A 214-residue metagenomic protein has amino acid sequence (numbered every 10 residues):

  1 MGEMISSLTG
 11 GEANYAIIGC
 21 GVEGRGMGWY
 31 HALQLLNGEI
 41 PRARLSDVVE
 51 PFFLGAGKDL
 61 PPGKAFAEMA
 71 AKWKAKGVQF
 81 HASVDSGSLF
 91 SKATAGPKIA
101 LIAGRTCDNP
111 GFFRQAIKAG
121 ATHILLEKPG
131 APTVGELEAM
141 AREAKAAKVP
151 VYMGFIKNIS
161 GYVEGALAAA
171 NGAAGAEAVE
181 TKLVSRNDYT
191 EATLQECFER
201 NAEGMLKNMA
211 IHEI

Functional and structural regions predicted by a protein language model:
M1-A75: N-terminal Rossmann-like dinucleotide-binding module
G10-E12, R42-L45, G96-P97, A121 (+2 more regions): A general structural motif
A16-I40, K58-P62, D108-P110, A116 (+4 more regions): A structural preference for long, well-packed, hydrophobic secondary-structure segments
M69-A82, A146-V151: A short helix-to-beta-strand connector/capping loop
K76-E143, Y162-V163, A169: Beta-loop-alpha module in the N-terminal Rossmann-like domain of NAD(P)-dependent dehydrogenases, especially those
F90-A93, G130-E203, E213: A contiguous active-site-proximal alpha/beta segment in oxidoreductase catalytic domains
L206, A210: A conserved mid-domain beta-alpha-beta active-site/ligand-binding segment of alpha/beta enzyme cores
